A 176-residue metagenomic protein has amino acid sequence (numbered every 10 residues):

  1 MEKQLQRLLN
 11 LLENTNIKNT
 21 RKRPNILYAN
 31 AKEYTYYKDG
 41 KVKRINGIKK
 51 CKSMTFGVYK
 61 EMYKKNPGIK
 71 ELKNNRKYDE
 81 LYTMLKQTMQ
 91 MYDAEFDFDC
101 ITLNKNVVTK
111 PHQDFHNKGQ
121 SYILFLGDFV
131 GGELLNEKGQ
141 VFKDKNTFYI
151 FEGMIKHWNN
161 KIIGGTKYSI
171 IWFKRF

Functional and structural regions predicted by a protein language model:
M1-F148, M154-F176: Fe(II)/2-oxoglutarate oxygenase catalytic core
